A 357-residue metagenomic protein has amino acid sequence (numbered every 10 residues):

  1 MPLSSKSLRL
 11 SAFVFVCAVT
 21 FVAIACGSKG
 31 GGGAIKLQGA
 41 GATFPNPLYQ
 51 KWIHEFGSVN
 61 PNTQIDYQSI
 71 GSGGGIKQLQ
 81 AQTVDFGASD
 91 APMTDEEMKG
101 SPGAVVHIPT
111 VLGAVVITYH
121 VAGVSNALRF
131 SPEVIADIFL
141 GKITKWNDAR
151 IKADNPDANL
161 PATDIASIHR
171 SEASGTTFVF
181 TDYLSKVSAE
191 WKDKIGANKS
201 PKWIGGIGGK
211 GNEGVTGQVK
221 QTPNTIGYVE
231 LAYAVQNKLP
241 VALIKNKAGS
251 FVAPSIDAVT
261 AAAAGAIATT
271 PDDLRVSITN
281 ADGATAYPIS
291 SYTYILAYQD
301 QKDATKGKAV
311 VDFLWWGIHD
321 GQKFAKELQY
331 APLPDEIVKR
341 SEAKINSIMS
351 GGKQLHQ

Functional and structural regions predicted by a protein language model:
M1-K36, Q354-Q357: Short, low-complexity disordered leader/linker segments with a strong preference for bacterial N-terminal type II
C26-Q357: Flexible loop/hinge segments at secondary-structure junctions
